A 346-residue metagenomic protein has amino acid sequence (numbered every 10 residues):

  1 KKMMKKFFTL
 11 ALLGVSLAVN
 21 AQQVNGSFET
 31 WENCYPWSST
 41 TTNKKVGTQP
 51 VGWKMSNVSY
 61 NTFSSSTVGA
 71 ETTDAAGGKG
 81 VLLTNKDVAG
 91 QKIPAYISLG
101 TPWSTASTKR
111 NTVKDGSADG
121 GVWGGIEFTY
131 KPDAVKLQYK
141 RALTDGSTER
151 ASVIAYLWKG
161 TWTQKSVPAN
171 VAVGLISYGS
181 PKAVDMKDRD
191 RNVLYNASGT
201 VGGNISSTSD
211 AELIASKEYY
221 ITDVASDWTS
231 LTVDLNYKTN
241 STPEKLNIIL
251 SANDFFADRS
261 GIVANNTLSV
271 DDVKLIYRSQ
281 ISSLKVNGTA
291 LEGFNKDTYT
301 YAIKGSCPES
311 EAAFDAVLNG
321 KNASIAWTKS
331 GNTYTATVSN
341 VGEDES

Functional and structural regions predicted by a protein language model:
K1-Q23: Bacterial Sec-dependent N-terminal signal peptides
A21-N61: Extracellular carbohydrate-recognition regions
N25, A225-D227, P243, D254-Y277: Extracellular carbohydrate recognition
T72-Q91: Short carbohydrate-recognition loop motifs
E127-K136, S147-R150, T242-K245, E309: Extended extracellular/luminal ectodomain segments enriched in beta-structured repeat modules
R141-E149, T161-Q164, A257: Extended, low-complexity, turn-rich repeat/linker tracts enriched in Gly/Pro/Ser/Thr and Asp/Glu that occur
V167-P243: Extracellular carbohydrate recognition and processing domains and analogous Trp-centered ligand-binding platforms
R278-S346: Beta-rich interaction/scaffold domains
